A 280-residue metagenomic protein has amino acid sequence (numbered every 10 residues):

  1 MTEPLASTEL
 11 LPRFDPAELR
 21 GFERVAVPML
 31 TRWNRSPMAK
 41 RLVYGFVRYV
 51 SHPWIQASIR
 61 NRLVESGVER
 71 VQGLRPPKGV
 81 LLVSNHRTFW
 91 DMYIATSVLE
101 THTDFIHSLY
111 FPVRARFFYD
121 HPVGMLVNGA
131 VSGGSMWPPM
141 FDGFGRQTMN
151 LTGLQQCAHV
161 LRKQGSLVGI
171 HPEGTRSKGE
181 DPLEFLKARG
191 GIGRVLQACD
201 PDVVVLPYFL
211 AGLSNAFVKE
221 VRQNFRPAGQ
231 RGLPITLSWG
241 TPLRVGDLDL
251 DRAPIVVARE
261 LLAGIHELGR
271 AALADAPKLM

Functional and structural regions predicted by a protein language model:
M1-F22: Soluble, non-transmembrane catalytic domains of enzymes that act on hydrophobic metabolites at membranes
P16-S66, I94-S97, T101, P122-G134: A transmembrane-helix-recognition feature enriched in membrane-embedded lipid enzymes and envelope glyco-/phospholipid
N34, R75-T148: Catalytic core of membrane glycerolipid acyltransferases/transacylases, capturing the structured, soluble-facing
W54-H86: Helix-to-loop junction immediately C-terminal to a conserved catalytic motif
N61-V64, R146-L151, F185-R189: A conditional alpha-helix N-cap/helix-loop micro-motif detector
V68, N85, H171-T175, L210: Short, well-ordered beta-to-alpha junction loops that form the rim of enzyme active sites and present histidine/acidic
G79-L81, G165-H171, V204: Residue-level preference for the first positions of well-ordered beta-strands
L167, K178-D251: A cross-family acyltransferase "interaction/gating" segment
